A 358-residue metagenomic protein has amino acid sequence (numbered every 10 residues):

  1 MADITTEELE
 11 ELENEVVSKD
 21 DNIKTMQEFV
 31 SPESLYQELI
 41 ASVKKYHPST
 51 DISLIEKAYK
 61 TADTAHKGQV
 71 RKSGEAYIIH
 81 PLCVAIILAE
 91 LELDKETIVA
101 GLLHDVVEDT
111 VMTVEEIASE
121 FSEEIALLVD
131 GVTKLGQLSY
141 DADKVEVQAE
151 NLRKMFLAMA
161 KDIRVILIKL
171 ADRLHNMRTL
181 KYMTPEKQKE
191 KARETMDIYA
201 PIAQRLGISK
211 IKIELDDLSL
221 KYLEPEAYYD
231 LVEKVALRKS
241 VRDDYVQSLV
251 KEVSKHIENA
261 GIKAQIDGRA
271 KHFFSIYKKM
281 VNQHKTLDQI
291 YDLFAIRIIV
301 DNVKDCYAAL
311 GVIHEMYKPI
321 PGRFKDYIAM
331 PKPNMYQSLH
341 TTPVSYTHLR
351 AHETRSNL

Functional and structural regions predicted by a protein language model:
A2-R350, S356: Active-site helical microenvironments for divalent-metal-assisted chemistry
